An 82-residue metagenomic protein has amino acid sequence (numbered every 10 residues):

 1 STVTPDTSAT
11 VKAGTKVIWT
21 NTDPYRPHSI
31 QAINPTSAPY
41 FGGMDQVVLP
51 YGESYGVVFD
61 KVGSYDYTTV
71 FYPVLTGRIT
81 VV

Functional and structural regions predicted by a protein language model:
S1-V82: Extracytoplasmic copper-binding redox domains, predominantly the cupredoxin/blue-copper superfamily
